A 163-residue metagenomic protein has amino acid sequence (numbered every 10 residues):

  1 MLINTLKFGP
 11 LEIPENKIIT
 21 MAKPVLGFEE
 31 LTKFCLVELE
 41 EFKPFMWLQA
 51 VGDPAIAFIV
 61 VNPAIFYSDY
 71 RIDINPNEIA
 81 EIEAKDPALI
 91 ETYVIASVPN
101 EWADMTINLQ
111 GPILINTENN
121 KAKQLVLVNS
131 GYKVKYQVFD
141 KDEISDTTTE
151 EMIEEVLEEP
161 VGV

Functional and structural regions predicted by a protein language model:
M1-Y67, P87-Y93, S97-V163: Long, compositionally biased stretches
R71-I74: Extended catalytic/binding region for NAD+/ADP-ribose chemistry, centered on the ART fold
P76-D86: Short active-site loop/helix that positions an aromatic residue
